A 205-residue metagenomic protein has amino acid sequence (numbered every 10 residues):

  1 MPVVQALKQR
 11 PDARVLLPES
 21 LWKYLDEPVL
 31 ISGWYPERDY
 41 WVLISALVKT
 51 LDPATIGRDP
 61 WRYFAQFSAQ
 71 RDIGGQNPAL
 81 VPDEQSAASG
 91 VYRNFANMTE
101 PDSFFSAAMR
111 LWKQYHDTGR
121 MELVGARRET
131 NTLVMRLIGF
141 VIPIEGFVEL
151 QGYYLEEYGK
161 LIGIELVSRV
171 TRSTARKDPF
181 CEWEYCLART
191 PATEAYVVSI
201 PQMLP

Functional and structural regions predicted by a protein language model:
M1-V4, K113-G152, I164-P205: Short terminal or interdomain "cap/linker" segment that borders an active site or interface and mediates
M1-Y35, P205: Terminal low-complexity, intrinsically disordered regions
D12-D26, R58-F67, S86, V167-A175: Short alpha-helical "patches" and their helix-cap loops
A13-V15, S106, Y153, C181: Active-site-proximal helix/loop capping residues that flank conserved catalytic or ligand/cofactor
K23-S32, A69-I73, A175-C186: Short, mixed-charge aromatic SLiMs
S32-L150, R172: Amphipathic interaction/junction segments at domain boundaries or subunit interfaces
K160-L161: Extended serine/threonine-enriched, polar tracts that run as long, contiguous segments within proteins
